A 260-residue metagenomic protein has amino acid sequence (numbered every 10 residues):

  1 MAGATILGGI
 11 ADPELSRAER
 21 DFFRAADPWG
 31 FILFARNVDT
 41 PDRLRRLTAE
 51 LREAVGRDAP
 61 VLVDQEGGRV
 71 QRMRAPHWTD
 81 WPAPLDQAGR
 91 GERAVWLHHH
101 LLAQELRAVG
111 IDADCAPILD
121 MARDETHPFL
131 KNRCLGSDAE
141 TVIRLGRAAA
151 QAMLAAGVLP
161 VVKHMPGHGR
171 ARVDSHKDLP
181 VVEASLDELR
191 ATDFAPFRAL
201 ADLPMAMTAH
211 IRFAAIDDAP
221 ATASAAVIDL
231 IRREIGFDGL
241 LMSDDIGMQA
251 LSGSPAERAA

Functional and structural regions predicted by a protein language model:
M1-V61, Q65-H77: N-terminal hydrophobic targeting/anchoring segments and the immediately downstream early-domain regions of hydrolases
G8-G9, R36-A54, A59, R144-A260: Second-shell residues forming the walls of enzyme active-site clefts
A11-R24, A94-E105, A191-P196, P255-A260: Short, acidic/polar
W29, D112, P204: Short acidic/polar active-site loop segments enriched in Thr and Asp
D39-R46, A88-Q104, G136-R144, L189-R190: Glycine-rich anion/phosphate-binding loops
R52-T79, V95-A122, V142, G146 (+1 more regions): Glycine-rich, aromatic-flanked loop segments that form ligand/cofactor-binding clefts across common enzyme folds
H77-G91, R133-G136: A charged helix-plus-loop insertion that forms the helical arch/lid used to bind and gate nucleic-acid substrates
P128, N132: Aspartate-rich (DDxxD/NDxxD/DxxxD) Mg2+/diphosphate-binding motifs and their adjoining helix-loop segments
